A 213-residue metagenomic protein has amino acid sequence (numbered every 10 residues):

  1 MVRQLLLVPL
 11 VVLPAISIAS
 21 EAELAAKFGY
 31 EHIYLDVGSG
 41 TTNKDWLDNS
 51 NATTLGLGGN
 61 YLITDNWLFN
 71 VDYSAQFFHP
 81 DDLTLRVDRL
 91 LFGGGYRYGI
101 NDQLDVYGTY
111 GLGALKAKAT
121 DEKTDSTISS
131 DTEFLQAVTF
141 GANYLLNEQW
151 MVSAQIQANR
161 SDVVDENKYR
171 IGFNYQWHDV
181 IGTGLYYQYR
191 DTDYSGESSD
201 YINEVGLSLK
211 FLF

Functional and structural regions predicted by a protein language model:
I18-F78, L212: Short glycine/proline- and aromatic-enriched beta-strand/turn motifs that initiate or cap beta-hairpins
A25, G58-N60, G95-R97, G141-N143 (+2 more regions): Transmembrane beta-barrel domains of outer membrane proteins
G29-E31, N49-L55, R86-L90, A114 (+3 more regions): Residues that define the transmembrane beta-barrel architecture of outer-membrane proteins
H32-I33, D65-V71, D102-V106, L146-A154 (+1 more regions): Repeated loop/turn-to-beta-strand initiation elements of outer-membrane beta-barrel proteins
V37-N43, Y73-H79, Y98, L112-K118 (+3 more regions): Transmembrane beta-strands of outer-membrane beta-barrel pores
N43-S50, P80-V87, K118-S129, I156-Q157 (+2 more regions): Outer-membrane beta-barrel translocator domains and adjoining extracellular loop/strand segments of Gram-negative
R89-L91, G95, G99-N159: Detector for outer-membrane/organellar transmembrane beta-barrel domains, recognizing the amphipathic beta-strand
Y144, F173-G182, D200-F213: Outer-membrane beta-barrel "beta-signal"
